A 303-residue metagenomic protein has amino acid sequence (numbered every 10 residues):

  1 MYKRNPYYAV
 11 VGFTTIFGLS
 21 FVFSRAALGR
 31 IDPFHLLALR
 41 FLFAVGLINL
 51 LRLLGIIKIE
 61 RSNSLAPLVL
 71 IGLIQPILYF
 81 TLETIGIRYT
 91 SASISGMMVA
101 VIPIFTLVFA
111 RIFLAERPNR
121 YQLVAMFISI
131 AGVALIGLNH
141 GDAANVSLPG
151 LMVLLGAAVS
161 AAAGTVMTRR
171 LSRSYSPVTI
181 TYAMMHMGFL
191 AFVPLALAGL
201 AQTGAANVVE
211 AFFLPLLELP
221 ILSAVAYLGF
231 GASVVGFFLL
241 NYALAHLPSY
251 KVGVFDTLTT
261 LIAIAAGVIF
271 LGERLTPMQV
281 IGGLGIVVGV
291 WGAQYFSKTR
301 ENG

Functional and structural regions predicted by a protein language model:
M1-H35, A144-R170, P194, N302-G303: Glycine-/small-residue-enriched transmembrane alpha-helix faces in small-molecule transporters and effluxers
N5-A9, H35-L50, L70, V124-A131 (+4 more regions): Hydrophobic alpha-helical transmembrane segments of multi-pass integral membrane proteins, especially transporters
I16, S20-F21, N49-V99, L135 (+1 more regions): Specific transmembrane alpha-helical segments of multi-pass solute transporters/efflux pumps, especially DMT/EamA
G18, V22, N49, G72-I77 (+9 more regions): Hydrophobic/small/kink-forming positions within alpha-helical transmembrane segments of polytopic membrane proteins
S20-I31, F43, F80-T90, M98 (+6 more regions): Juxtamembrane C-cap of transmembrane helices in multi-pass membrane transport proteins
S24-R30, R88, G137-S147, G199-L219 (+2 more regions): Membrane-interface helix termini and inter-helical loops of multi-pass transporters
L47-I59, I102-F127, L261-I281: C-terminal transmembrane-helix exit sites in multi-pass transporters
I48, P118-H140, A158, A266 (+1 more regions): Hydrophobic transmembrane alpha-helices of multi-pass small-molecule transport proteins
